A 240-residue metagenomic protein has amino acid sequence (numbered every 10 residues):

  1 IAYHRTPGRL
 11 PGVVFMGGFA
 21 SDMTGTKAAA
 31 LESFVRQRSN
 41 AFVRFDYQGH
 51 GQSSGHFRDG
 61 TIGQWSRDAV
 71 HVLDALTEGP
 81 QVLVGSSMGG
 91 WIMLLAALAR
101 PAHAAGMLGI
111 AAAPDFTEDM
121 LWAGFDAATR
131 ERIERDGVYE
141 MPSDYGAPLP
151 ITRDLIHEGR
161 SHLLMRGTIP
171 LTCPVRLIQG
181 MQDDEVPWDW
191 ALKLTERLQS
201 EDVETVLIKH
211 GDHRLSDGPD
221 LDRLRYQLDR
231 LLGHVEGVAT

Functional and structural regions predicted by a protein language model:
F19-E32, D189: The serine-hydrolase catalytic nucleophile loop
A28, C173, P187-E196, D220: Short alpha-helix in the alpha/beta-hydrolase fold that links the catalytic acid
E32-S54: Conserved alpha/beta-hydrolase
D59-A75: Alpha/beta-hydrolase active-site loop
H103-P150: Hydrolase active-site cap/lid region
P170-L171, L177-Q179, D183: Short beta-strand/loop motif that positions the catalytic acidic residue of the alpha/beta-hydrolase fold
Q182-V186, H213-R214: Acidic catalytic loop of the alpha/beta-hydrolase fold
G211-R223: Catalytic histidine-centered segment of alpha/beta-hydrolase-like enzymes
